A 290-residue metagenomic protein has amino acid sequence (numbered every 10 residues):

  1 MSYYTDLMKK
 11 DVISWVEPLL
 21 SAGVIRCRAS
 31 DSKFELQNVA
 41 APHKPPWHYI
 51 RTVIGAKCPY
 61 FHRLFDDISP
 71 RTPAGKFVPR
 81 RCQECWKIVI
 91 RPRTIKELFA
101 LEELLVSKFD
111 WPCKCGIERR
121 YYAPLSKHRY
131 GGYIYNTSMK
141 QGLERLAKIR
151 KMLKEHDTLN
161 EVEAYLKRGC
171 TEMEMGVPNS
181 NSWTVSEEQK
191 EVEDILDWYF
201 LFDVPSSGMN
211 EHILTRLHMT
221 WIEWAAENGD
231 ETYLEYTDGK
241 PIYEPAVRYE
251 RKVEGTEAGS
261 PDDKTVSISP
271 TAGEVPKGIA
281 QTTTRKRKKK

Functional and structural regions predicted by a protein language model:
M1-E103, K114-Y121, S182-V185, E193-T271: Charge-rich, low-complexity segments
T94-I95, Y135-L143: Helix N-cap motif at beta-to-alpha junctions
E102-L105, E144-D157: Short amphipathic alpha-helices in soluble, non-transmembrane regions that often serve as interface/regulatory elements
D110-W111: Catalytic-core elements of nucleic-acid end-processing and repair enzymes
Y122-S138: Histidine-centered divalent-metal-coordination microenvironment in nucleic-acid enzymes
K154-M175: Conserved short beta-strand edge segments in small beta-sheet-based binding/regulatory domains
T282-K289: Arg/Lys-rich low-complexity patches in intrinsically disordered regions that function as generic
